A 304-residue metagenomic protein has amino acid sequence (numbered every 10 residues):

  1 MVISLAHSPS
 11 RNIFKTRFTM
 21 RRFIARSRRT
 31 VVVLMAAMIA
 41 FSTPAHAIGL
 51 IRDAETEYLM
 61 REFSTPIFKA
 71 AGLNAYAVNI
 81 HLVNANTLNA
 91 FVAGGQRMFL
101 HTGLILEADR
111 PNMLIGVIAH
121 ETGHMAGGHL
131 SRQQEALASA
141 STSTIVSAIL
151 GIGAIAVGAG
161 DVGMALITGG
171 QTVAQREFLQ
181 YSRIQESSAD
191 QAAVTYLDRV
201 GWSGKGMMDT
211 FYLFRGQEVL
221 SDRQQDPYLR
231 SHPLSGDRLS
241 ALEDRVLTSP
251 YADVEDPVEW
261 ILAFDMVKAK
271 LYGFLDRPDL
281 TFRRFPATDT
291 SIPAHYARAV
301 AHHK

Functional and structural regions predicted by a protein language model:
M1-N112, A174-Q175, Q217-D222, R277-D279 (+1 more regions): Hydrophobic or amphipathic, alpha-helical segments that drive membrane association/targeting
R52-A54, Y58, I80, R176-E177 (+1 more regions): Extracytoplasmic and endomembrane cell-envelope/extracellular-matrix remodeling and assembly machinery
Y76-N79, Q134-A138, G163-L166, G201-F211: Acidic/histidine metal-binding catalytic segments
L88-F91, M125-A126, A154-G160, G216-R223: Secretory-pathway/luminal and periplasmic proteins that interact with or process carbohydrate-rich
L100, G116-H129, A189: Active-site recognition of the HExxH zinc-binding catalytic motif
V117, G169-V173, T210-F214: Short alpha-helical scaffolding segments that buttress acidic/His motifs in well-ordered protein cores
T122-S139, V157: Catalytic Zn2+-binding segment of zinc metalloproteases
T142-G158, A165-A174: Membrane-active amphipathic alpha-helices enriched in small hydrophobic residues
